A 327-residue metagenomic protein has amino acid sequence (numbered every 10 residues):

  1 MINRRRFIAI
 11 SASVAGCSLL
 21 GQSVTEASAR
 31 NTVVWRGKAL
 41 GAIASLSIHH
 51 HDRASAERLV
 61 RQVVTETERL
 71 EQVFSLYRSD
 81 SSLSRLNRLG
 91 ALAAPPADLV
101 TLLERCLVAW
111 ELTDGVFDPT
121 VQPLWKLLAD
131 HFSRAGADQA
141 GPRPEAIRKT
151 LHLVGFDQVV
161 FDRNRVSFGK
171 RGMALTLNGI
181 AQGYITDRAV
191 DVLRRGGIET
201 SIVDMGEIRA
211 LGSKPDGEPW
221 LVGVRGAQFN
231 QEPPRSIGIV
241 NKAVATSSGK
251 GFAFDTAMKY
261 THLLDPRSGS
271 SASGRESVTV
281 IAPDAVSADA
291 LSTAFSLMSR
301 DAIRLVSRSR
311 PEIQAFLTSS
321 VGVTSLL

Functional and structural regions predicted by a protein language model:
M1-L327: Mature catalytic core of soluble alpha/beta enzymes
